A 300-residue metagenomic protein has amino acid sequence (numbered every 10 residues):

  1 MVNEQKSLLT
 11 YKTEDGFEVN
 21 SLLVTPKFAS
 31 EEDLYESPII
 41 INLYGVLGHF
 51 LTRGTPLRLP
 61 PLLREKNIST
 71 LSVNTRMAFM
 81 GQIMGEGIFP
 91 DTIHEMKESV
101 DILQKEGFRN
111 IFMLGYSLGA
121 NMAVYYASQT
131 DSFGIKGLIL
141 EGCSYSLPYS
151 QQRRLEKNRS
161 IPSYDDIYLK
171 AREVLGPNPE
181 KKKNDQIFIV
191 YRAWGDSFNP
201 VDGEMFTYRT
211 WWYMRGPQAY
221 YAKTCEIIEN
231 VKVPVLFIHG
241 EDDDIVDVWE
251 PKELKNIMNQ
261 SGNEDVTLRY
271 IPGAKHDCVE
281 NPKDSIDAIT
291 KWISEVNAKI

Functional and structural regions predicted by a protein language model:
M1-D33: N-terminal cap/lid segment of alpha/beta-hydrolase-fold proteins
F28-K66, T70-T75, F79: Short, surface-exposed "cap/lid" segments of acyl-processing enzymes
T52, R76-F112: Catalytic nucleophile-loop/oxyanion-hole region of alpha/beta-hydrolase and closely related hydrolase-like folds
T55-P56, K223-T224, V233, D247-M258: Short alpha-helix in the alpha/beta-hydrolase fold that links the catalytic acid
N110-L169: Primarily recognizes the serine-hydrolase "nucleophile elbow" in alpha/beta-hydrolase and SGNH/GDSL folds
V231, F237-H239, D243: Short beta-strand/loop motif that positions the catalytic acidic residue of the alpha/beta-hydrolase fold
D242-V246, H276-D277: Acidic catalytic loop of the alpha/beta-hydrolase fold
A274-D284: Catalytic histidine-centered segment of alpha/beta-hydrolase-like enzymes
